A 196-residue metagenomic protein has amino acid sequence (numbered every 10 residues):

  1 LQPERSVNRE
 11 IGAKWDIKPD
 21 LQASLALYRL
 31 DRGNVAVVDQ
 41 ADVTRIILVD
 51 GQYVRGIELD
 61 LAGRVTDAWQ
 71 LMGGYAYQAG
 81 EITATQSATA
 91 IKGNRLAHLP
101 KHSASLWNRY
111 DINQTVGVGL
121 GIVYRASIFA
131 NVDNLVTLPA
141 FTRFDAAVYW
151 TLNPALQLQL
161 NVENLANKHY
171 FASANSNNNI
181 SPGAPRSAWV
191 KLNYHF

Functional and structural regions predicted by a protein language model:
L1-S24, R29-R32, V37-R64, L96-H102 (+2 more regions): Outer-membrane beta-barrel signature, preferentially recognizing the C-terminal barrel domain of Gram-negative
R9, R95-F196: Conserved C-terminal beta-signal and adjacent last beta-strands/turns of outer-membrane beta-barrel proteins
P19, D67, P154: Structured loop/turn residues at beta-strand edges in well-structured enzyme cores
S24, R29, L48-V132, A166 (+1 more regions): Gram-negative outer-membrane beta-barrel transporters
V35-V43, Q78, I82-A90, F129-V136 (+1 more regions): Outer-membrane beta-barrel translocator domains and adjoining extracellular loop/strand segments of Gram-negative
D42-L48, D60-A62, T85, I91 (+2 more regions): Short flexible/disordered coil segments
